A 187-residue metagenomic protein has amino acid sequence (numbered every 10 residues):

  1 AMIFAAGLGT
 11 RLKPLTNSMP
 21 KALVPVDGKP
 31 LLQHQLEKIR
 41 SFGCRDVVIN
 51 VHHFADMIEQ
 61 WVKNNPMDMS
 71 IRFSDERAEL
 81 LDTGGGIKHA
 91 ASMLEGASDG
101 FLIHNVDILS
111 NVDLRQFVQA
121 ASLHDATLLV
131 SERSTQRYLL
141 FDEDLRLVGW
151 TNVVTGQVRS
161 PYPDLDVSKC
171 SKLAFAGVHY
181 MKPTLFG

Functional and structural regions predicted by a protein language model:
A1-N17, F42: N-terminal nucleotide-binding beta1-loop-alpha1 segment
I3, P25, K29-N105, L114-Q116: Conserved N-terminal catalytic core of the sugar/cofactor nucleotidyltransferase
L8, M19, F54, R77 (+1 more regions): A generic "binding-loop/recognition-motif" signal
L8, V106-I108: Active-site metal-binding loops of divalent metal-dependent hydrolases
L8-R11, P30, H179: Gly/Ser/Thr-rich beta-alpha loop segments that engage phosphate groups in nucleotides
K13, K21-V24: Pre-signature/interface helix of ABC/ABC-like ATPase nucleotide-binding domains
N17-P20, G28-K29, D144: ATP/adenylate-binding site constellation spanning eukaryotic-like Ser/Thr protein kinases, ABC-transporter
S110-G187: Conserved core of the sugar-phosphate nucleotidyltransferase
